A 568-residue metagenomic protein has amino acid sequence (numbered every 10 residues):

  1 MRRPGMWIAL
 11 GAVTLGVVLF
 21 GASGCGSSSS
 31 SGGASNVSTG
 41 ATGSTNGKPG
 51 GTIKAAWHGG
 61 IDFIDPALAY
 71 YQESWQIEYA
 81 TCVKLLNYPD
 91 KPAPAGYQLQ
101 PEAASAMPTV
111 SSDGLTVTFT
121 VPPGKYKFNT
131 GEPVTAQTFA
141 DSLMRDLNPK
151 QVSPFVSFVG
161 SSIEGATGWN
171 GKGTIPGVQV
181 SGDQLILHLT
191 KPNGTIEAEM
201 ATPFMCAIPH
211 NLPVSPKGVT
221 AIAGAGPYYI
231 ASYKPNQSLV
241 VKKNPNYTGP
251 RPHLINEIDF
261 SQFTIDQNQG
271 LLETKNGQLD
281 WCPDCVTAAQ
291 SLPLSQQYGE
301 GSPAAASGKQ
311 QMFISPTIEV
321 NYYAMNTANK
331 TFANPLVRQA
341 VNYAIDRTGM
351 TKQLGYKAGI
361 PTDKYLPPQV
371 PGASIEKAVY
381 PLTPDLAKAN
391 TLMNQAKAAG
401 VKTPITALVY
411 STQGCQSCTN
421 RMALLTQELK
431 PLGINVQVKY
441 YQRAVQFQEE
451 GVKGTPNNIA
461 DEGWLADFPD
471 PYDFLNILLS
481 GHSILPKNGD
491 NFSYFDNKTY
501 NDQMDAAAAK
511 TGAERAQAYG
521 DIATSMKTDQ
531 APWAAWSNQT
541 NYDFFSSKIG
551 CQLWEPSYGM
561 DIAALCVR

Functional and structural regions predicted by a protein language model:
N46, P108, V178, Q339 (+3 more regions): Extracytoplasmic/peripheral linker and loop segments enriched in polar/acidic and small residues with frequent Thr/Pro
A56-S112, A221-G224: N-terminal lobe/hinge region of extracytoplasmic solute-binding protein
D90-A93, K172, H188-H253, E257-D259: Gly/Pro-rich hinge or "lid" segments in bacterial periplasmic/extracellular proteins
T120, P133, T138, L147 (+1 more regions): Surface-exposed binding/hinge segments that line and control ligand-binding clefts or catalytic entry sites
L212-P216, N246-Q297, N435: Ligand-site clamp/hinge motif
I360-A396, S411-N420: Structural transition elements
N394-A466, N541: Ligand/substrate-recognition segments at binding pockets and active sites
D543-R568: Long beta-strand-rich cores associated with HINT superfamily self-processing modules
